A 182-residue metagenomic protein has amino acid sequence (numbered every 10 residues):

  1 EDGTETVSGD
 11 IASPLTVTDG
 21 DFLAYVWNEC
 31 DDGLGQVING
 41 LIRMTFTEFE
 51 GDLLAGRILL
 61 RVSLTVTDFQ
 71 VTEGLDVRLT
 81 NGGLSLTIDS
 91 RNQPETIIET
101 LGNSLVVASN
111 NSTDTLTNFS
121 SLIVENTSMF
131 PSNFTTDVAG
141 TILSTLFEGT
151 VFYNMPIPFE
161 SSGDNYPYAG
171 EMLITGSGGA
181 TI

Functional and structural regions predicted by a protein language model:
E1-I182: Low-complexity, intrinsically disordered segments exposed to solvent
